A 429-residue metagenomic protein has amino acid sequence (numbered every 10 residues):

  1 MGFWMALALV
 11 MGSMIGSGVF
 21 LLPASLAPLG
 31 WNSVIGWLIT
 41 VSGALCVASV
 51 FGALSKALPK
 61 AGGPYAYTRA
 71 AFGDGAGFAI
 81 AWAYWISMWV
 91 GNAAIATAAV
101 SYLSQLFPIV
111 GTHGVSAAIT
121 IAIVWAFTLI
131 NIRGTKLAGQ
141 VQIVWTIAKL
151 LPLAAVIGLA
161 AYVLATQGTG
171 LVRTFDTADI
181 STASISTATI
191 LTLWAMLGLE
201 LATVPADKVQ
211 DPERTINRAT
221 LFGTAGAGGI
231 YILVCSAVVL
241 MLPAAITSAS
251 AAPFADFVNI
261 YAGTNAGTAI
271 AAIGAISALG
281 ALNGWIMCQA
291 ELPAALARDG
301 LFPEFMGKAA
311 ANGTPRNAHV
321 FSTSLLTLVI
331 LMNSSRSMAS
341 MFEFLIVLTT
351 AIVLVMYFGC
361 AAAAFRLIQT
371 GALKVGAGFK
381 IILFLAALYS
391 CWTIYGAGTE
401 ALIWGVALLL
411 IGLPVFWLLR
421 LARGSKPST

Functional and structural regions predicted by a protein language model:
M1-A24, L29, L45-G52, K60-A61 (+4 more regions): Membrane-interface "cap" regions at the ends of multi-pass membrane proteins
G18-P23, I130-K136, N265-A266, F302 (+3 more regions): Transmembrane helix-loop junctions in multi-pass membrane proteins
A24-P28, L45-V124, T128-I132, L137 (+4 more regions): Hydrophobic transmembrane alpha-helices that form the core helical bundles of multi-pass secondary transporters
S33-V34, P108-A117, I143-A272, T399-W404: Helix-loop-helix junctions that connect adjacent transmembrane segments in multi-pass membrane transporters
A48, Q105, F127-N131, L153-V163 (+5 more regions): Structural signal for membrane-spanning alpha-helices in multi-pass inner-membrane proteins, emphasizing helix cores
A66-R69, A96-I119, P152, A206-E213 (+4 more regions): Helix-loop-helix connectors at the membrane interface of multi-pass transporters/channels
A66-Y67, G73, S104-I109, T189 (+2 more regions): TM-loop-TM module centered on a large, flexible mid-protein loop between adjacent transmembrane helices in multi-pass
V375-T429: A generic transmembrane alpha-helix motif of multi-pass inner-membrane proteins
